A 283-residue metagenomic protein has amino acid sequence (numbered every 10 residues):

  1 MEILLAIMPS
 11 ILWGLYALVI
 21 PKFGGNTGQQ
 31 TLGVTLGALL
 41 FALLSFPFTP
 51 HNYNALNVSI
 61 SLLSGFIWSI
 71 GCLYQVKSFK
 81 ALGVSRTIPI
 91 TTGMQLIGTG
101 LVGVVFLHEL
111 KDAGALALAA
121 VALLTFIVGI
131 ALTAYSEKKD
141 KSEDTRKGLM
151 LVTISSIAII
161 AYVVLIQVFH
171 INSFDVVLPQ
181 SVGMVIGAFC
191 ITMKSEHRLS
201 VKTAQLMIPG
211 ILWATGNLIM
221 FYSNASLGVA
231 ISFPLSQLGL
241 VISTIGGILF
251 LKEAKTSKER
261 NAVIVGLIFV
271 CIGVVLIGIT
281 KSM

Functional and structural regions predicted by a protein language model:
M1-M283: Polytopic alpha-helical membrane proteins, predominantly small-molecule transporters/carriers
